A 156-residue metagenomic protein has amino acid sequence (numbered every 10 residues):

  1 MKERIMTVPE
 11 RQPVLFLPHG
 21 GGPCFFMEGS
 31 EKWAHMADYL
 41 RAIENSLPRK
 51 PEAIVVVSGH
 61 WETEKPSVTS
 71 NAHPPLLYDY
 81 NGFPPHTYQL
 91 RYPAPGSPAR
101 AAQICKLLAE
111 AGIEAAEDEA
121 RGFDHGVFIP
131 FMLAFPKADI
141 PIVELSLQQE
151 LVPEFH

Functional and structural regions predicted by a protein language model:
M1-K2, L151: A short, flexible low-complexity segment enriched in Lys/Arg and Gly/Pro that occurs in N-terminal basic tails
K2-R11, P75, D118-I129: N-terminal short beta-loop-beta anion/metal-coordinating cradle
R4-K106: A short aromatic-anchored loop/beta-hairpin motif
A101-F155: Internal, conserved structured core segments that host functional sites
